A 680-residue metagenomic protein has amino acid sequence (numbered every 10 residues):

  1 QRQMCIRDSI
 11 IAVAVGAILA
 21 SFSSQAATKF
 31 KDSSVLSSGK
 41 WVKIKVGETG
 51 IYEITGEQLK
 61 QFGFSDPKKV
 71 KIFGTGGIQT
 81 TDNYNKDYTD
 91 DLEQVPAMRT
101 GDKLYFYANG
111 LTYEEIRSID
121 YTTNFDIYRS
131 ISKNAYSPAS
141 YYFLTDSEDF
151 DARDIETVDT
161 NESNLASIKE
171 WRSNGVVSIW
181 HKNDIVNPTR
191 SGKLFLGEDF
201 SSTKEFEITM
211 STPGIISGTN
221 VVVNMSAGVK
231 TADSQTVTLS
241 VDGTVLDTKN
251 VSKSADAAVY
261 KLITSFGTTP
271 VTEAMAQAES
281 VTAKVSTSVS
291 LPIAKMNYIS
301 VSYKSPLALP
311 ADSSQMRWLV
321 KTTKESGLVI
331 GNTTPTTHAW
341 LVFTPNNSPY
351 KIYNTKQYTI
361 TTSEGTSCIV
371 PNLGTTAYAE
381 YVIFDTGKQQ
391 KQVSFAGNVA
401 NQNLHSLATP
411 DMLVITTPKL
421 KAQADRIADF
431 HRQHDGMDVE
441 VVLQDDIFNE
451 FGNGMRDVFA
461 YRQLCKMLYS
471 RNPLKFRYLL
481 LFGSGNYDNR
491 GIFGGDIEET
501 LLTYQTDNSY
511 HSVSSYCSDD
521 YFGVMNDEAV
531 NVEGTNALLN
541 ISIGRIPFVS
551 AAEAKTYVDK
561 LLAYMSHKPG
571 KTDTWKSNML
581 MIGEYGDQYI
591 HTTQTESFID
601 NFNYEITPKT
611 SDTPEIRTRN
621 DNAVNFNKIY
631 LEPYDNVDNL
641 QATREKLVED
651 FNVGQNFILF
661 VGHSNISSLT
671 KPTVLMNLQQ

Functional and structural regions predicted by a protein language model:
Q1-I6: Short, small-residue-biased leader/transition segments that mark boundaries at the very start of proteins
D8-S9, T613: Intrinsically disordered, low-complexity coil/linker segments enriched for acidic/polar and small residues
I11-A20: Bacterial N-terminal signal peptides
A26-Q680: Cysteine-dependent hydrolase recognition
